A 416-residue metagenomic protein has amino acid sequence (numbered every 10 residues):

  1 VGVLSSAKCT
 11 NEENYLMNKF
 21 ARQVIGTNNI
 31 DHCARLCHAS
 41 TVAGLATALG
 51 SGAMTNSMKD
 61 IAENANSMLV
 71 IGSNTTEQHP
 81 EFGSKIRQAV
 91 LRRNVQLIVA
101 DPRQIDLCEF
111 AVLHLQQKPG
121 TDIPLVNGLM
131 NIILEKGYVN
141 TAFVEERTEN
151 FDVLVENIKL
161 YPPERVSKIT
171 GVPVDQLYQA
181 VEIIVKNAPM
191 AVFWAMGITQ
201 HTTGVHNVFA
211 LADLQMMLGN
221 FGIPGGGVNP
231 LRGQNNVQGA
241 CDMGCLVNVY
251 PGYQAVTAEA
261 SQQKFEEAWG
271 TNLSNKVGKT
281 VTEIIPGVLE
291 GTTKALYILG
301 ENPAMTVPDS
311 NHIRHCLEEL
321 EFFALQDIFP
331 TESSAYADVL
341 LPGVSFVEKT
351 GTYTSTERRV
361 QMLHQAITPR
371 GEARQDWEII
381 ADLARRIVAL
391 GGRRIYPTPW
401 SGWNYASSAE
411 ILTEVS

Functional and structural regions predicted by a protein language model:
V1-N236, S261-S416: Cofactor-pocket helix-loop regions in the catalytic cores of large enzyme subunits
L49, D242-M243: Short alpha-helix boundary/capping motifs
N236, G244-N248: Surface-exposed loop and adjacent secondary-structure segments within mature catalytic domains
P251-S261: Loop-to-helix "switch" segment enriched in basic and acidic residues adjacent to catalytic/ligand pockets
